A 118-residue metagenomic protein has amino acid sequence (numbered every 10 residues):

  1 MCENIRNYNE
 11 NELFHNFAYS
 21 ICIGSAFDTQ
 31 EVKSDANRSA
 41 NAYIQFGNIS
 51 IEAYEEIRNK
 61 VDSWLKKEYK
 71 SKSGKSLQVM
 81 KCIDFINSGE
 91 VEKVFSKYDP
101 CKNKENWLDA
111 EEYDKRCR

Functional and structural regions predicted by a protein language model:
M1-A42: N-terminal secretory signal peptides
A36-R118: Compact alpha-helical subdomains of small soluble proteins
